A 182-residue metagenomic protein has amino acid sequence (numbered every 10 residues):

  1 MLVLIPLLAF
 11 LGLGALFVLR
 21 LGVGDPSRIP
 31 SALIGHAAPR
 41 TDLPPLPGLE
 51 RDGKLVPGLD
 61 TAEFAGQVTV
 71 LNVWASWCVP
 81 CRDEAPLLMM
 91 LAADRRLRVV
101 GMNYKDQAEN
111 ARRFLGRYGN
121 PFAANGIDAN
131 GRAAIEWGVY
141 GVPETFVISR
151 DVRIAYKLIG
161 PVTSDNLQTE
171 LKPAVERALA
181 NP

Functional and structural regions predicted by a protein language model:
M1-G48, P182: N-terminal targeting signals for export/organelle localization
T41-V70: A short beta-strand-turn-helix
Q67-T69, W74-W77, G141: Short pre-active-site segment immediately N-terminal to redox-active cysteine/selenocysteine motifs in thiol-based
V70-N72, G101, V147: Hydrophobic beta-strand core positions in alpha/beta domains
V73-M90: Conserved redox-active cysteine motifs that mediate thiol-disulfide chemistry, especially di-cysteine Cys-X(1-2)-Cys
A93-N130, V142: Conserved segment of the thioredoxin-like fold in thiol-based oxidoreductases
G116-P121, D128-L179: Thiol/disulfide oxidoreductase modules built on the thioredoxin-like
